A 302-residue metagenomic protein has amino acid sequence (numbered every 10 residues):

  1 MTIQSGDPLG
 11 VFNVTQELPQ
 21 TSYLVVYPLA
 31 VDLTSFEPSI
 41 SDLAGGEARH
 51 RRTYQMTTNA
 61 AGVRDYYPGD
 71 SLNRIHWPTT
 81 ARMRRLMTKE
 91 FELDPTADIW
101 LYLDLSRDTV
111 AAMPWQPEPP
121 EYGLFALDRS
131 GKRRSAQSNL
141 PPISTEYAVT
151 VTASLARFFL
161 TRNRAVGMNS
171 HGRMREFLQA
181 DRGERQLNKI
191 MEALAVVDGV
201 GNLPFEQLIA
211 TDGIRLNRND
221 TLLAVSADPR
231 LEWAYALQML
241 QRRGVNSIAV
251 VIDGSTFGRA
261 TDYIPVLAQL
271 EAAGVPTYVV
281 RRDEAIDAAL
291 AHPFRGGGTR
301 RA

Functional and structural regions predicted by a protein language model:
T2-F177, T221-V225, M239: An amphipathic, basic-hydrophobic helix/alpha-beta surface used to engage anionic, phosphate-rich ligands or surfaces
L86, F177-A180, D287-H292: Short, solvent-exposed polar/charged micro-motifs at secondary-structure junctions
F158-L160, D181-Q186, T211-L216, M239: Short, conserved, surface-exposed binding loops centered on an aromatic residue
E176-Q207: Short, charged loop segments at secondary-structure junctions
V196-A302: Von Willebrand factor type A / integrin I
